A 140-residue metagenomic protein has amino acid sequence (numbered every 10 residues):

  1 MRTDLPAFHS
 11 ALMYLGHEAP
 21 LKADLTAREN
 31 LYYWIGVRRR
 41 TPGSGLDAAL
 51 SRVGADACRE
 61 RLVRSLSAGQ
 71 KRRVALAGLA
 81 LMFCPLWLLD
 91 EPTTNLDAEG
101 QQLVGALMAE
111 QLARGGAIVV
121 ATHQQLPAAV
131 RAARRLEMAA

Functional and structural regions predicted by a protein language model:
M1-M13: ABC ATPase NBD coupling module
E18, A23-R39, G45: Q-loop/switch helix immediately C-terminal to the Walker
Y32, G43-C58: Conserved ABC ATPase "signature" region
L62-G69: Conserved ABC ATPase signature
L76, G115: Hydrophobic anchor residue at the start of the ABC signature
A80-L81: ABC ATPase C-loop
W87-E91: Catalytic Walker B motif of ABC-type/P-loop ATPase nucleotide-binding domains
A98-G100: Helix N-cap at the start of a conserved alpha-helix in ABC-type nucleotide-binding domains
